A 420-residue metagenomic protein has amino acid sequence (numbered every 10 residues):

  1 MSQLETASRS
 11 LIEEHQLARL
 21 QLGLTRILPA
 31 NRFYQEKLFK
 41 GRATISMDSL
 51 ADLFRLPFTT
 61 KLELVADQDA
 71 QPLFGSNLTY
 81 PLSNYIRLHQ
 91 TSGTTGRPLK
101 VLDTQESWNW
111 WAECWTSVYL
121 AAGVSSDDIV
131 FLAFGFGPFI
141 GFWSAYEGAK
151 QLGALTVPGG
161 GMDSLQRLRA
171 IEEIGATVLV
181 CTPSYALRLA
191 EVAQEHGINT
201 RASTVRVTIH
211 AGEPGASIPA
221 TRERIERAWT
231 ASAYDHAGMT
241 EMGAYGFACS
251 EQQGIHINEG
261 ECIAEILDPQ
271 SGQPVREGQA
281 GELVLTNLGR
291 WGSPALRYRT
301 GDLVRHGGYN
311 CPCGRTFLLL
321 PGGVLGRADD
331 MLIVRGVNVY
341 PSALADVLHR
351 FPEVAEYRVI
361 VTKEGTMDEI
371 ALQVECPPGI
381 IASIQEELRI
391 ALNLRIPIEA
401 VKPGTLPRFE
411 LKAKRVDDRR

Functional and structural regions predicted by a protein language model:
M1-Q90, G96-E113, S117-A121, S126 (+6 more regions): Nucleotide 5′-phosphate-binding alpha/beta core
M1-S2, T60-Y234, M242, G246-G254: Active-site phosphate/ATP/adenylate-binding loop shared across adenylate-forming ligases
A18, I174, S203, Y298 (+1 more regions): Structured loop/turn residues at beta-strand edges in well-structured enzyme cores
T156, A233, A264, Y357-V359 (+1 more regions): Generic structural signal for residues in well-ordered beta-strands
G159, H236-G238, L267, T362 (+1 more regions): Conserved beta-strand termini and adjacent loop/short-helix elements that scaffold enzyme active sites in alpha/beta
L179, V284, L288-L394, F409-L411: AMP-binding/adenylate-forming catalytic core of the ANL superfamily
S203, E259-E261, R327: Short, solvent-exposed loop/turn segments at the edges of secondary structure
H210, A216-S217, T221-N310: Conserved AMP-binding/adenylate-forming
